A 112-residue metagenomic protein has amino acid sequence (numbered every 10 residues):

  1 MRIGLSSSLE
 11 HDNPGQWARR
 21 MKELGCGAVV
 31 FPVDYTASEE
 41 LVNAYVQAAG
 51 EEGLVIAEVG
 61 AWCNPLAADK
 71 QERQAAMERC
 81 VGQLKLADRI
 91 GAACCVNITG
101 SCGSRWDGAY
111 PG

Functional and structural regions predicted by a protein language model:
M1-P14, R19-G25: Non-cleavable N-terminal signal-anchor transmembrane helices
R2-S7, V29-F31, I56-A61, C95-N97: Hydrophobic faces of well-ordered beta-strands that scaffold small-molecule active sites in alpha/beta enzyme cores
L5, L9, L24, L41 (+5 more regions): Generic detector of leucine side chains in alpha-helical contexts
S7-G15, F31-N43, N64-Q74, G103-D107: Acidic-and-aromatic substrate-binding clefts and catalytic sites of carbohydrate-active enzymes
N13-G15, E51, K70-G112: Active-site acidic/histidine proton-transfer and metal-coordination neighborhood in alpha/beta enzyme cores
Q16-L24, A37-V59, G82-G91: Acidic (Asp/Glu)-rich catalytic clusters
